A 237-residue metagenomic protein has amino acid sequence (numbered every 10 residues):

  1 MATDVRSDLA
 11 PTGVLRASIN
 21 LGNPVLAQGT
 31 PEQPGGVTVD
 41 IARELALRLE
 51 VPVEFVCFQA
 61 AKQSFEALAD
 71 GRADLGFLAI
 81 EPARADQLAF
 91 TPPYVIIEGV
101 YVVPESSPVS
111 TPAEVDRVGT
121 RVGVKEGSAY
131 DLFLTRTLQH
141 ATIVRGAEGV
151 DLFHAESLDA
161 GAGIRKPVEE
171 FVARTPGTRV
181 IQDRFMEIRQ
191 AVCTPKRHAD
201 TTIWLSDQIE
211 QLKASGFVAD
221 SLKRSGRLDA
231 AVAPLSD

Functional and structural regions predicted by a protein language model:
M1-A79, R84, S215, R224-S225: Extracytoplasmic small-molecule ligand-binding "clamshell" domains of the periplasmic binding protein/Venus flytrap
M1-S7, A129-G146, E210-D237: Ligand-binding clefts/hinges and TM-proximal coupling segments of bilobed small-molecule sensing domains
V14-L21, V25, G35, A113-Y130 (+1 more regions): Short loop->beta-strand "edge-of-pocket" segments that line small-molecule binding or catalytic clefts across diverse
L21, V95-V103, R165, E169-E210 (+1 more regions): Periplasmic-binding protein-like
E54-E66, V109-S110, T142-H154, I188: Short helix-initiation/N-cap motifs at beta->coil->alpha
K62, L78-Q87, F133-R136, D151-M186: A ligand-binding cleft/hinge motif common to bilobed small-molecule-binding domains
A83, S106-A113, R197-I203: Short helix-loop capping/hinge motifs at secondary-structure junctions, enriched in acidic/polar residues
Y94, V103-R121: Flexible hinge/capping segments at coil-to-helix
